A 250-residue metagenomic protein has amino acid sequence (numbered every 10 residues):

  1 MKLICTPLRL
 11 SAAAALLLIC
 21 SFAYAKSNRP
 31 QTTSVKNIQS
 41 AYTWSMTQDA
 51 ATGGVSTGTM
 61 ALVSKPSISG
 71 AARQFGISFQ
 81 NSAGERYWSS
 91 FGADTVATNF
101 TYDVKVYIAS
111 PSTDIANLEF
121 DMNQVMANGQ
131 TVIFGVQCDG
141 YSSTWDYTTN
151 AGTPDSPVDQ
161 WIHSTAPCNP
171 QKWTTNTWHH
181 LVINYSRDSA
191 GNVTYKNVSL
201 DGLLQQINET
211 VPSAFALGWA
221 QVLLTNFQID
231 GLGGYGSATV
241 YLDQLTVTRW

Functional and structural regions predicted by a protein language model:
K2-A12: Bacterial N-terminal signal peptides that target proteins for export
S11-S21: Bacterial N-terminal signal peptides
Q39-F75: Extracellular glycan-recognition surfaces and repeat-rich motifs
A71-T153, R249: Secretory/extracellular carbohydrate-interaction modules and structurally similar beta-sandwich "look-alikes"
G152-H180: Short, aromatic/His-centered strand-loop micro-motif at the edge of beta-sheets
N176-R187, K196-V198: Short tryptophan-centered beta-strand motifs in secreted/extracellular beta-sheet-rich domains of glycan-recognition
L181, D243-V247: Extracellular beta-strand elements of beta-rich domains used for carbohydrate recognition/degradation or cell-matrix
N208-D243: Flexible glycan-contacting loops in extracellular carbohydrate-active proteins
